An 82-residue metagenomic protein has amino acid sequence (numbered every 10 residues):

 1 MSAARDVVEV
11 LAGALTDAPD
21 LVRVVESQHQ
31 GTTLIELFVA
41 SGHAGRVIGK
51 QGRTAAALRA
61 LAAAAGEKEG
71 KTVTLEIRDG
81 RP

Functional and structural regions predicted by a protein language model:
M1-R46, A56-P82: RNA-contacting regions in translation and RNA-metabolism proteins, encompassing KH/S1 modules where present
I48-G52: Glycine-centered tight-turn and secondary-structure capping sites
